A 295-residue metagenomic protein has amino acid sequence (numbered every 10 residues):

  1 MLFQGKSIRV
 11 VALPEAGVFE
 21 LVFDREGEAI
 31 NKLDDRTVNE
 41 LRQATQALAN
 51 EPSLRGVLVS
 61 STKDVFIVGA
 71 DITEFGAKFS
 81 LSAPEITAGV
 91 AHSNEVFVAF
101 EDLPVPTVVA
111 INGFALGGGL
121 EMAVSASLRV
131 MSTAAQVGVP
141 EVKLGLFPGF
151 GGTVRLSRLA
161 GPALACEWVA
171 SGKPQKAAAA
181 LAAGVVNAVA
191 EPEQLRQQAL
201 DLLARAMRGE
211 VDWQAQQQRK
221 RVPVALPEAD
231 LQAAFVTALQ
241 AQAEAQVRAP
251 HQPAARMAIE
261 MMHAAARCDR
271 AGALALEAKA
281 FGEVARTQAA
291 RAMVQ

Functional and structural regions predicted by a protein language model:
M1-D24, A29, E121, S125 (+1 more regions): Amphipathic alpha-helical segments at domain termini/boundaries
M1-S60, P84, V98: Conserved CoA-thioester-binding segment of acyl-CoA-metabolizing enzymes
S61-V96, A115, K143-L146: Glycine- (often His-adjacent) and acidic-residue-rich active-site loop that binds/positions the CoA thioester
N94, V98-L144, P148, W168: Glycine-rich beta-to-alpha active-site loop
T153-A163: Hydrophobic, secondary-structure "cap" segments at the distal end of domains
A275, K279-R291: Long amphipathic alpha-helix in the N-terminal Rossmann-like dinucleotide-binding domain of NAD(P)-dependent
